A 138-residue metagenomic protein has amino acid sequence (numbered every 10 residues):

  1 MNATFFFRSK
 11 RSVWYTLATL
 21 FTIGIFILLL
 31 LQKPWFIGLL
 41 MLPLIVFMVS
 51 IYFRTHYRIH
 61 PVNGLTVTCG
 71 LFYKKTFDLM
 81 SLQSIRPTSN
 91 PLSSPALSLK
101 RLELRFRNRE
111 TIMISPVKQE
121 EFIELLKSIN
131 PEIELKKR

Functional and structural regions predicted by a protein language model:
M1-L31, L99-E103, R109: N-terminal membrane-targeting/pre-transmembrane regions
N2-K10, F26-L29, P43-H56, L126: Short N-terminal helix-initiation segments at or just after the protein's N-terminus
L17, D78, I123-K127: A short, polar/proline- and glycine-enriched secondary-structure boundary/capping micro-motif
K33-M41: Short, aromatic-rich membrane-interface segments at the entry and exit of alpha-helical transmembrane domains
I45-D78: Conserved beta-hairpin
T68-F122: Non-transmembrane, membrane-adjacent beta-strand/coil modules in membrane-associated proteins and peripheral
E134-R138: Conserved short beta-strand edge segments in small beta-sheet-based binding/regulatory domains
